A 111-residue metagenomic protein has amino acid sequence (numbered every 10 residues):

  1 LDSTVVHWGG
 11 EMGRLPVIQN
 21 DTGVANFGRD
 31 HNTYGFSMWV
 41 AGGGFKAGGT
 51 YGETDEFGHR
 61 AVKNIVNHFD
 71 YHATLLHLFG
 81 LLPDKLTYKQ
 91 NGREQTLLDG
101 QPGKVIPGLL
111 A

Functional and structural regions predicted by a protein language model:
L1-A111: Ligand-binding pockets and gating/stacking loops
